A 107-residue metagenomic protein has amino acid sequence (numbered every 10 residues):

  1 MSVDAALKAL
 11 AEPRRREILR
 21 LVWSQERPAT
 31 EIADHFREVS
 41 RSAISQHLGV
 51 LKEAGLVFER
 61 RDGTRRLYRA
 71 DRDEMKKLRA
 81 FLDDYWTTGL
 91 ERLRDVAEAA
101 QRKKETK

Functional and structural regions predicted by a protein language model:
M1-S2, R20, S24, M75-K107: Amphipathic alpha-helical dimerization/coiled-coil segments that flank or bridge DNA-binding/regulatory modules
S2-S40, R65-K76: N-terminal helix-turn-helix DNA-binding core of bacterial DNA-binding proteins
L48-G49: Short, hydrophobic-biased segments on the C-terminal half of alpha helices that form "recognition helices"
K52-G63, R69: Beta-hairpin "wing" of winged helix-turn-helix
V57-E59, E74-K77: Alpha-helical interaction segments
